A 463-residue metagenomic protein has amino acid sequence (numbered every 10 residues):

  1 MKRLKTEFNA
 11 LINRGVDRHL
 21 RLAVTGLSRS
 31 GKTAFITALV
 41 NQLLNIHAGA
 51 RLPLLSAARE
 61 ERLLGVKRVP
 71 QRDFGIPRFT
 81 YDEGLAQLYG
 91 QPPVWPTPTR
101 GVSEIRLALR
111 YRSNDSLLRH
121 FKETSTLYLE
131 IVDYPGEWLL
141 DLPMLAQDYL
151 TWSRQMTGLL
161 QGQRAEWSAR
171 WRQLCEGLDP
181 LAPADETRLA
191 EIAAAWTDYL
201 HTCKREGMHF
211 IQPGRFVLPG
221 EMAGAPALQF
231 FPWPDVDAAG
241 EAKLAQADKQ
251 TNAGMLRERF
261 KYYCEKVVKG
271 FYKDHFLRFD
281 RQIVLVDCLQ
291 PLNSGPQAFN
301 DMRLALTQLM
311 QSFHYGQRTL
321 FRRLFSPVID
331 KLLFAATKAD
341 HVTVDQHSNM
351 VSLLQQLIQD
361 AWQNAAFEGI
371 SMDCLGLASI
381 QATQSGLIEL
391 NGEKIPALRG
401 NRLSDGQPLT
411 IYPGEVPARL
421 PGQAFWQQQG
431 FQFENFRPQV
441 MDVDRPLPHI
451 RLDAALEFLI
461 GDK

Functional and structural regions predicted by a protein language model:
F8-L11, V16, Q42-V328, T343 (+3 more regions): Switch- and interface-adjacent substructures of P-loop NTPase systems
L22-V24: Hydrophobic anchor at the beta1->P-loop junction of P-loop NTPases
L27: P-loop (Walker A) phosphate-binding loop of NTP-binding proteins
S30-K32: Conserved glycine(s) of the Walker
F35-I36: Post-Walker A alpha-helix
L39-N45, M144-Y149, F299, S348-L354 (+1 more regions): Short secondary-structure boundary/capping segments
A335-V342, L375-G386: Short, conserved secondary-structure transition motifs
H341-A366: GTPase G-domain guanine-specificity segment
